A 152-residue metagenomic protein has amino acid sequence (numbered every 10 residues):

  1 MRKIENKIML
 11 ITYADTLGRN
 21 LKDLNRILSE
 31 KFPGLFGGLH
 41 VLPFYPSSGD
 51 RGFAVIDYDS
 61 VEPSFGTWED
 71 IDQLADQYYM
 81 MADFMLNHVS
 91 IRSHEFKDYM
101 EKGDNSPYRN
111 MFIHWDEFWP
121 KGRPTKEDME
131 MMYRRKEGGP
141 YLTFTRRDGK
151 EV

Functional and structural regions predicted by a protein language model:
R2-V152: Acidic/aromatic-lined carbohydrate-recognition and catalytic surfaces of CAZymes acting on diverse glycans
